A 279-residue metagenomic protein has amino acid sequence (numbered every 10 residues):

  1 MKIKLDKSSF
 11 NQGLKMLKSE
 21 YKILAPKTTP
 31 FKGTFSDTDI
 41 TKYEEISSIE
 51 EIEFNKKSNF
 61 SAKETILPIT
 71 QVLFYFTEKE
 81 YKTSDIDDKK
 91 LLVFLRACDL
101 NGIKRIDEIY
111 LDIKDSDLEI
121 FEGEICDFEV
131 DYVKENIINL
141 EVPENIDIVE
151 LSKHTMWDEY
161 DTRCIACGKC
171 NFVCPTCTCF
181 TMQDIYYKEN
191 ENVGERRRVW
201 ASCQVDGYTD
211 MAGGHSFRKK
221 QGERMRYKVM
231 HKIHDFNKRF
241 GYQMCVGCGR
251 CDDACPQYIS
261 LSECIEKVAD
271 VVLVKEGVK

Functional and structural regions predicted by a protein language model:
M1-K153, W157, P175-C177: Iron-sulfur-associated redox domains of electron-transfer enzymes in respiratory and anaerobic energy metabolism
K22, C170, C251: Residue-level detector of anion-binding/catalytic polar loops
V142-T162, F180-K279: Ferredoxin-type iron-sulfur electron-transfer modules in oxidoreductases and energy-metabolism complexes
Y160-R163, F172, T176: Active-site pocket-lining segments that scaffold enzyme catalytic pockets across diverse folds
C167, P175, M182-Y186: Long, positively charged binding patches that form subdomain-scale interaction surfaces for polyanionic ligands
C167-G168, C248: A short, glycine-centered helix-capping/turn motif at helix boundaries that positions DNA-contacting or catalytic
